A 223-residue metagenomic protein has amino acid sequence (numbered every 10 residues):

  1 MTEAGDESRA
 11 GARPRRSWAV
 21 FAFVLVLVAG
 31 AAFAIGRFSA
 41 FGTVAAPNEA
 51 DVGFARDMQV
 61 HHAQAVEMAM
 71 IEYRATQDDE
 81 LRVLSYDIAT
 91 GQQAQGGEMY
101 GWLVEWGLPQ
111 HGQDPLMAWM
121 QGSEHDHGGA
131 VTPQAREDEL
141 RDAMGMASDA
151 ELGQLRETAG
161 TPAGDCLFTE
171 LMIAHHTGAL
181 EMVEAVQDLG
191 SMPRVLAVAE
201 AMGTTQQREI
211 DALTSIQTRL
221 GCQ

Functional and structural regions predicted by a protein language model:
T2-E7: Extreme N-terminal leader/anchor segments
R9-Q223: All-alpha RGS (Regulator of G-protein Signaling) helical domain and cognate RGS-like helical scaffolds
